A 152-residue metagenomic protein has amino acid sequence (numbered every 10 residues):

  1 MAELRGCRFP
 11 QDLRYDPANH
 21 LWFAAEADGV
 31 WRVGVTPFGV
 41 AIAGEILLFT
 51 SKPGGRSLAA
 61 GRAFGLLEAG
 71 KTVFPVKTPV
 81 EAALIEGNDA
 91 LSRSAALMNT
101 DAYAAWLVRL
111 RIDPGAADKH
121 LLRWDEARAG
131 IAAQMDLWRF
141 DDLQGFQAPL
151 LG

Functional and structural regions predicted by a protein language model:
M1-A60, F74, A83-G152: Non-catalytic terminal segments and appended small domains
